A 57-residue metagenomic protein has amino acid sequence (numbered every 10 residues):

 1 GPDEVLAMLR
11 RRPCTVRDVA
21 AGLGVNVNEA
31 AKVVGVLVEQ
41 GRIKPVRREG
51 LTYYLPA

Functional and structural regions predicted by a protein language model:
G1-A57: Auxiliary Fe-S-binding modules of radical SAM enzymes
